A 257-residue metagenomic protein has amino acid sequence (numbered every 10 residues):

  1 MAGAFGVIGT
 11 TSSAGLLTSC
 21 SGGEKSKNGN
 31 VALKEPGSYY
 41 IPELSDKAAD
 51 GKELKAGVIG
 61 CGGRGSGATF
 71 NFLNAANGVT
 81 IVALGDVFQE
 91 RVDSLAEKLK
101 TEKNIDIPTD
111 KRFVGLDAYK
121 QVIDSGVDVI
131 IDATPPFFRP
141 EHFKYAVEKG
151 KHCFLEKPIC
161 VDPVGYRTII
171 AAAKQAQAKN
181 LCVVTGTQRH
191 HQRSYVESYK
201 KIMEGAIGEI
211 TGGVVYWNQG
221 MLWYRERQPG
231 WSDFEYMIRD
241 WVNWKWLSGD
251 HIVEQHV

Functional and structural regions predicted by a protein language model:
M1-S21: N-terminal export signals
A4, A133-T134: Glycine-rich, N-terminal phosphate-binding loop of Rossmann-like dinucleotide-binding domains
T11, G22-K103: N-terminal Rossmann-like dinucleotide-binding module
G60, K179-T185, R189-V257: Predominantly a Rossmann-like dinucleotide-binding segment in NAD(P)-dependent oxidoreductases
K103-D132: A structured beta-alpha segment of the ubiquitous adenosine-cofactor-binding alpha/beta core
P136, P140-H191, G205: Beta-strand-loop-alpha-helix segment that lines the small-molecule cofactor/substrate pocket of alpha/beta enzymes
